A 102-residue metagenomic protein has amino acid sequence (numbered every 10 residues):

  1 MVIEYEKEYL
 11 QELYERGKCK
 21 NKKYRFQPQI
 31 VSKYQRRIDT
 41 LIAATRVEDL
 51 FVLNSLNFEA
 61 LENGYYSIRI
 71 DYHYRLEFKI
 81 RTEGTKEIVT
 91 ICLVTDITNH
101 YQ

Functional and structural regions predicted by a protein language model:
M1, N54-N57, L93, I97: Glycine-rich, flexible loop/turn motifs
M1-R37: Arg/Lys-rich, positively charged N-terminal/basic patches that mediate binding to nucleic acids
R37, R46-V47, N54-L56, K79-T85: Intrinsically disordered, low-complexity boundary segments flanking structured domains
A43-Y66: A short, surface-exposed loop/turn module that caps and links secondary-structure elements
L61-E62, Y66-Q102: Enriched for short, Lys/Arg-rich terminal
